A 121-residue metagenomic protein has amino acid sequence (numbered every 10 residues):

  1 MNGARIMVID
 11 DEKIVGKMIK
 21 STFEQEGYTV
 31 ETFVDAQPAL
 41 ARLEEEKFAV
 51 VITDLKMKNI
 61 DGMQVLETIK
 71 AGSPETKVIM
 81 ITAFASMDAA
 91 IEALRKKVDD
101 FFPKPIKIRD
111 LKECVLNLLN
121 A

Functional and structural regions predicted by a protein language model:
G16, K58, S86: The feature encodes the CheY-like receiver
K17-Q25: Charged docking surfaces used in two-component/phosphorelay signaling
G27-V34, R42: Short hydrophobic/Thr-rich beta-strand motif most characteristic of the beta2 strand and flanking loop of CheY-like
V34-P38, D61-Q64: Acidic catalytic/metal-coordinating carboxylates
A41, M63-E75, E92: Short amphipathic alpha-helix used as the core "switch/output" element in two-component signaling
I106-V115: C-terminal output helix
